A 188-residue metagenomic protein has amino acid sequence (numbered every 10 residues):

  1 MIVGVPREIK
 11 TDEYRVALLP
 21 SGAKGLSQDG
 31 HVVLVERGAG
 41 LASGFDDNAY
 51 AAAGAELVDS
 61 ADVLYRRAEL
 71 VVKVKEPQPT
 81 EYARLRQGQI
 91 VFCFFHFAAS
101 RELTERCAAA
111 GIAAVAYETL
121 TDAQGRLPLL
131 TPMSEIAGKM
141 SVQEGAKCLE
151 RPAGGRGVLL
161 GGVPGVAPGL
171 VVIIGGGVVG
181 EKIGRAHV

Functional and structural regions predicted by a protein language model:
I2, E8, P77-L170: Glycine/serine-rich phosphate-binding loop and adjoining beta1-alpha1 elements at the start of nucleotide-handling
I2-R106, A110: An N-terminal-biased, well-structured beta-alpha scaffold segment characteristic of Rossmann-like dinucleotide-binding
G175-G177: Glycine-rich Rossmann-fold phosphate-binding loop(s) that bind the pyrophosphate of adenine dinucleotide cofactors
G180-E181: N-terminal Rossmann-fold NAD(P) dinucleotide-binding loop
A186-V188: Conserved small/polar residues in nucleotide/adenosyl-binding loops
